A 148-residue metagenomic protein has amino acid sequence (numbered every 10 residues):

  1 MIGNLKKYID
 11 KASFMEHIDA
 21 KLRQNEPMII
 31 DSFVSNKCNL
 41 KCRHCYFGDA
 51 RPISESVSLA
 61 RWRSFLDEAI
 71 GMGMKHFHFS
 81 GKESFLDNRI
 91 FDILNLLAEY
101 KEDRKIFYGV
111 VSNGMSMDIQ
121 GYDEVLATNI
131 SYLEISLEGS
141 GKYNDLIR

Functional and structural regions predicted by a protein language model:
M1-D49, D67-I70: N-terminal pre-core extensions flanking Radical SAM catalytic domains
I18, I53, Y143: Glycine-rich, flexible loop/turn motifs
K21, S56, S84: Charge-dense, low-complexity intrinsically disordered segments
V34, G81-K82: Short acidic donor-binding/metal-coordinating loop in glycosyltransferase active sites
D49-S56, L146-R148: Short glycine-enriched, charge-decorated loop/helix-capping segments at active-site entrances that position
L59-S80, D87-R148: Radical SAM/AdoMet-radical enzyme domain recognition
